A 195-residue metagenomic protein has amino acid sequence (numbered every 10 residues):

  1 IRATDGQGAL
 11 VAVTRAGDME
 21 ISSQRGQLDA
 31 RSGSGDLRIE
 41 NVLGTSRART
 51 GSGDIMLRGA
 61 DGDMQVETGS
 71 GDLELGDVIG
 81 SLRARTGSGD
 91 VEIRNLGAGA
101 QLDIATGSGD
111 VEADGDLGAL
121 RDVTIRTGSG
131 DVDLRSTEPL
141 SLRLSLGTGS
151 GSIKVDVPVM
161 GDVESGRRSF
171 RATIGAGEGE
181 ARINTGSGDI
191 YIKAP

Functional and structural regions predicted by a protein language model:
I1-P195: Intrinsically disordered, low-complexity terminal regions
